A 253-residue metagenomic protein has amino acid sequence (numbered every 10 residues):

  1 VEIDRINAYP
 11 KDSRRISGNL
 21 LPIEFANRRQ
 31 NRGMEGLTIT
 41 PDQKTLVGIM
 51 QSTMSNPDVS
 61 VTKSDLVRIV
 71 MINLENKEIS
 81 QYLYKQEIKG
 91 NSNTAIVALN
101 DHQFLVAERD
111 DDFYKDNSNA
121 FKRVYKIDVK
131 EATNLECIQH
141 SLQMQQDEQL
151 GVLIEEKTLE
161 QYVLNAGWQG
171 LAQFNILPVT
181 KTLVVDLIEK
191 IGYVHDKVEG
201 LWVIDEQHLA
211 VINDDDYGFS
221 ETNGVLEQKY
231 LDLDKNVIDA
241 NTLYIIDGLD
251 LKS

Functional and structural regions predicted by a protein language model:
V1-S253: Sequence/structural signature of beta-propeller domains
